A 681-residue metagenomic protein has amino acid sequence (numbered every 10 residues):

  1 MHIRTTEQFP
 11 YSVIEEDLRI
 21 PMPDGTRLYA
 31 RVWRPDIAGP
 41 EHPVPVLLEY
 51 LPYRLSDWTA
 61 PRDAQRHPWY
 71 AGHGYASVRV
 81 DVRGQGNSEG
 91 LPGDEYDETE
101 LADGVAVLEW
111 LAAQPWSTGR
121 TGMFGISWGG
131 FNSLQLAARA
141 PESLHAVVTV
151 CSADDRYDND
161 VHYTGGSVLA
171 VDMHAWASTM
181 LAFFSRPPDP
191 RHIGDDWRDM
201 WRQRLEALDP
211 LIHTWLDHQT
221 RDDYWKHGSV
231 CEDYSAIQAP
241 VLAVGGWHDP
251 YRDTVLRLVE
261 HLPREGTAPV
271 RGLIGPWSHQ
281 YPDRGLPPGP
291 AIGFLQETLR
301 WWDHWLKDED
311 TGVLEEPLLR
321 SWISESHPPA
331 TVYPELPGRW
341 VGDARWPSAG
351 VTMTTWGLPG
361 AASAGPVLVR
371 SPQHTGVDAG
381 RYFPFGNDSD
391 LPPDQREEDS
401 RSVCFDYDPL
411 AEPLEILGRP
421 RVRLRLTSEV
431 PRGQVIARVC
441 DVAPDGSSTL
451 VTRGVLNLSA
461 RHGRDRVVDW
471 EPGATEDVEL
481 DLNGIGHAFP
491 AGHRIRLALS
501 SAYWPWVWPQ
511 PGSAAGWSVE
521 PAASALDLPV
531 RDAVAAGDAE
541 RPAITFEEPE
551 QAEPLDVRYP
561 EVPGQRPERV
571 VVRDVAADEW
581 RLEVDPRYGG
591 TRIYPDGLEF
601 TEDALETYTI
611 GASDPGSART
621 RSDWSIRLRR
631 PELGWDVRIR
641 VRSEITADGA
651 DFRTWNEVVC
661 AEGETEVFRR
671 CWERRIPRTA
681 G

Functional and structural regions predicted by a protein language model:
H2-H42, D406, L410-E412: N-terminal cap/lid segment of alpha/beta-hydrolase-fold proteins
I37-A112, V161-H162, A437-D445, W504: Cap/lid segment of the alpha/beta-hydrolase catalytic domain
D63-A64, G72, A138-A236: Accessory cap/linker subdomain of secreted extracellular hydrolases
P115-S127: Alpha/beta-hydrolase fold nucleophile elbow
I126-Q135: Glycine-rich nucleophile elbow surrounding the catalytic serine of serine-hydrolase chemistry
I237, A243-G245: Short beta-strand/loop motif that positions the catalytic acidic residue of the alpha/beta-hydrolase fold
D253-V270: Active-site-adjacent alpha-helix of alpha/beta-hydrolase-fold enzymes
L273, Y281, P287-A661, T665-G681: C-terminal, loop-rich substrate-recognition/catalytic regions characterized by aromatic stacking residues
